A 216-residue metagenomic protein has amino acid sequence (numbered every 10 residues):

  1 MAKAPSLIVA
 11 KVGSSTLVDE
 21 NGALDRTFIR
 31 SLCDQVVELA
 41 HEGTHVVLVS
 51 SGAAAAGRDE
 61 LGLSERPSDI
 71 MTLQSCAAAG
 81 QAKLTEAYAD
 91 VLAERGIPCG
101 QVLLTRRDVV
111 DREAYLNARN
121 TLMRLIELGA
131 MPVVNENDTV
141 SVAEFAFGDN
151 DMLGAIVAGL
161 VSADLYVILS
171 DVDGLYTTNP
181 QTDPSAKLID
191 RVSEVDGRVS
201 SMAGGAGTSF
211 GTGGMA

Functional and structural regions predicted by a protein language model:
M1-V47: N-terminal glycine-/serine-/threonine-rich phosphate-binding loop
A10, A40, V47-S50, C99-L104 (+3 more regions): General beta-strand structural signal in soluble alpha/beta enzymes
T16-V18, A53-G57, V109-V110, T139-S141 (+2 more regions): Short, active-site-adjacent cap segments at secondary-structure transitions
E38, R124, A155-L160: Hydrophobic/aromatic ligand-binding patch that stacks against planar heteroaromatic rings of cofactors or nucleotides
A53-I70: Glycine-rich loop at the start of a catalytic domain that most often binds anionic cofactors/ligands
E65-S141: Ligand-binding beta-strand-loop-alpha-helix segment within the catalytic cores of soluble metabolic enzymes
L122, N137-I156, K187-A216: Polyanion-binding loop/helix "lid" in catalytic or ligand-binding cores
I156-S185: Acidic, metal-binding active-site segment of PIN/NYN-like and related structure-specific nucleases
